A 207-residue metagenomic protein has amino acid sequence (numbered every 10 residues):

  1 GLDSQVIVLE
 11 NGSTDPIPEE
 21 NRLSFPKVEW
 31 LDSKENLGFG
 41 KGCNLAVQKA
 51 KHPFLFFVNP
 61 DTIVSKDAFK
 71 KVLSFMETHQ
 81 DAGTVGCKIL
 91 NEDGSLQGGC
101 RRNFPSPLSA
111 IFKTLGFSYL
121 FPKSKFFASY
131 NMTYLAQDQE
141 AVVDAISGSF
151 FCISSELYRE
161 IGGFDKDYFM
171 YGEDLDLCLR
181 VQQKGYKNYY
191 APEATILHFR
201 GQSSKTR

Functional and structural regions predicted by a protein language model:
G1-L2, E10-E19, E35: A conserved acidic beta->alpha catalytic loop
G1-V8, K27-E29: Short loop->beta transition adjacent to catalytic acidic/histidine clusters or analogous donor-positioning motifs
W30-A50: Glycine-rich, basic loop-to-helix element that forms the pyrophosphate-binding segment of sugar-nucleotide handling
L55: Short aromatic/hydrophobic "clamp" motif used to bind/position activated sugar donors
N59-I63: The conserved acidic donor/metal-binding loop of glycosyltransferases
S65-C100: Conserved donor NDP-sugar-binding/catalytic core segment of glycosyltransferases
F104-V143: Short, flexible, basic/aromatic active-site loop/helix in glycosyltransferases
A136-D138, D144-G163, D167-T195: A short, conserved alpha-helix in the catalytic core of glycosyltransferases
